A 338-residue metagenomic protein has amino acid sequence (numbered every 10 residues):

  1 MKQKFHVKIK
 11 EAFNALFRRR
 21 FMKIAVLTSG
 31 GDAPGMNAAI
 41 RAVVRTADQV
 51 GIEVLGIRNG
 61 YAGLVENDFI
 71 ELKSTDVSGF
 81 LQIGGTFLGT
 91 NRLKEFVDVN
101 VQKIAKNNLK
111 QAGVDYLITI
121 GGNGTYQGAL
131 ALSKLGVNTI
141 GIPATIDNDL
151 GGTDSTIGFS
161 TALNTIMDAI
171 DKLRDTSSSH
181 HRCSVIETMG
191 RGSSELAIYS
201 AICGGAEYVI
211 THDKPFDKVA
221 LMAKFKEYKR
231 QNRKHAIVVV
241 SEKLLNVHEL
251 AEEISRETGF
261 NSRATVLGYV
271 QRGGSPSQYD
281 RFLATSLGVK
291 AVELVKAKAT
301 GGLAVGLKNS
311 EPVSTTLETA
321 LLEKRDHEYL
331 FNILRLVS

Functional and structural regions predicted by a protein language model:
Q3-F21: Short, Lys/Arg-enriched N-terminal segments with co-localized hydrophobic residues within the first ~10-30 amino acids
F21-V65: N-terminal phosphate-binding or glycine-rich loops at protein starts, especially the Walker A/P-loop of NTPases
A38-V43, N123-V137, A197: Short Gly/Thr/Asp-enriched flexible loops that form oxyanion-binding sites at enzyme active sites
I52-R58, T176-C183, A236-V238, N261-L267 (+1 more regions): Flexible, glycine/charged-enriched surface loops at secondary-structure junctions
L55, S133-T156, I210-K214, V266: Short, acidic/small-residue loops that bind anionic groups at enzyme active sites
L64-L117, G124-T125, I157-G158, N164: Glycine-rich oxoanion-binding loops at beta->alpha junctions
I120-G121, A131, F159-R174, S178-H181 (+1 more regions): Accessory alpha-helical/coil subdomains and C-terminal extensions that flank or cap enzyme catalytic cores
N246-E249, I254-S338: C-terminal non-catalytic interaction/assembly regions of soluble proteins
